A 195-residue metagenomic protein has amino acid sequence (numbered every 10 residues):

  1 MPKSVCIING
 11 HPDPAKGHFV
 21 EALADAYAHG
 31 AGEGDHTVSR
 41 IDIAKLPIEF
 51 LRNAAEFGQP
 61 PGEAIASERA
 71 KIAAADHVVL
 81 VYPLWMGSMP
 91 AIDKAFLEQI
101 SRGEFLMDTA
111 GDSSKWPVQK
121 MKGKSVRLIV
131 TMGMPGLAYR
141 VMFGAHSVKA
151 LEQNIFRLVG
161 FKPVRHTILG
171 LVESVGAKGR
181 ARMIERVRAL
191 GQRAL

Functional and structural regions predicted by a protein language model:
P2-H36: N-terminal beta1-alpha1 ligand-phosphate binding loop
H11-P14, M132-L137, L171-S174: A short, flexible beta-alpha/helix-coil linker loop
H18-A22, A91-A95, K178: Generic recognition of short, well-ordered alpha-helical segments
G34-V38, F161-P163: A generic structural motif
R40-P61, K178-R180: N-terminal beta-loop-helix "entrance" segment that forms/cooperates in small-molecule cofactor or anionic ligand
P60-E152: Helix-loop-strand module that forms the ligand-binding subsite of alpha/beta enzymes
A138-L195: Glycine-rich phosphate/pyrophosphate-binding loop and the adjoining helix
